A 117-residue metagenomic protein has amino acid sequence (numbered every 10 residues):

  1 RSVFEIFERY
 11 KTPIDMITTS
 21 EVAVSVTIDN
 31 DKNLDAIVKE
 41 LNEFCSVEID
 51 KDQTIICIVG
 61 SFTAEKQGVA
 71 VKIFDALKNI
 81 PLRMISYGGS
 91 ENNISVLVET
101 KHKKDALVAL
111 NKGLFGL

Functional and structural regions predicted by a protein language model:
R1-L117: A conserved regulatory-domain signal marking ACT and ACT-like small-molecule sensing domains and adjacent regulatory
